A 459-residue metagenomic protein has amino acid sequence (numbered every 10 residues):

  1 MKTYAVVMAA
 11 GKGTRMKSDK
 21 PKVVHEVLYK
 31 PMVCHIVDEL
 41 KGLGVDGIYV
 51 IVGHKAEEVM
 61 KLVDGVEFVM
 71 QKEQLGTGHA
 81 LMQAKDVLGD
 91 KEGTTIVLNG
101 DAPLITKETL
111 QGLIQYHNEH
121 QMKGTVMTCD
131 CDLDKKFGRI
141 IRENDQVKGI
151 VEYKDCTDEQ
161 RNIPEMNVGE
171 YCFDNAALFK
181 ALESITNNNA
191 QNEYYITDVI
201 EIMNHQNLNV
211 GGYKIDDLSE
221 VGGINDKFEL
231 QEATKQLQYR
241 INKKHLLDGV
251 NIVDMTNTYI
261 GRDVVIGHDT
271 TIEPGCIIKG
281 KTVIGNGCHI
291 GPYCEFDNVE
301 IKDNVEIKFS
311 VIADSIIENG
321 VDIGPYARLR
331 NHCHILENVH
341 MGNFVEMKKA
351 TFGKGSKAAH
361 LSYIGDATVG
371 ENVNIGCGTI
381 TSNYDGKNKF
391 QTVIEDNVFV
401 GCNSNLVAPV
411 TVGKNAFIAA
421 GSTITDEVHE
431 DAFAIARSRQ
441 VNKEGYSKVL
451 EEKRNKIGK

Functional and structural regions predicted by a protein language model:
M1-S18: N-terminal nucleotide-binding beta1-loop-alpha1 segment
M1-Y4, K30-L98, L104-Q115, E119 (+1 more regions): Conserved N-terminal catalytic core of the sugar/cofactor nucleotidyltransferase
T3, G47, K85, G93 (+7 more regions): Catalytic cores of nucleotide-enabled group-transfer and carboxylate-activating enzymes in metabolic and assembly-line
D19-H35: Short catalytic helix/loop segments, enriched in acidic residues and glycine and frequently bearing histidine
Y49-G53, T128, A434: Short internal beta-strands
I105-A190: Conserved core of the sugar-phosphate nucleotidyltransferase
P164-T258, D263-I266: Conserved alpha/beta core of the MobA/IspD/sugar-nucleotide pyrophosphorylase nucleotidyltransferase superfamily
N251-I435, Q440-V441: Structural signal for interior beta-strand "rungs" in well-ordered beta-sheet cores of soluble enzyme domains
